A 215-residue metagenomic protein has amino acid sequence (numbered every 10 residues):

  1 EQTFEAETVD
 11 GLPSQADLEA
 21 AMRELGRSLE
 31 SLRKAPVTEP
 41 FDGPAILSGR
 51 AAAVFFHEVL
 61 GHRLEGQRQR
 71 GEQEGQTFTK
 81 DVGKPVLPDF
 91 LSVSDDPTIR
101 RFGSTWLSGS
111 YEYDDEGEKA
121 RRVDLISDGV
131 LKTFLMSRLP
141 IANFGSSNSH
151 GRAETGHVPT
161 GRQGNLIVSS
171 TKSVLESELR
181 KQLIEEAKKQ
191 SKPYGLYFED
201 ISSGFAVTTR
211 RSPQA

Functional and structural regions predicted by a protein language model:
E1-G66, L87, K132-T133: Internal alpha/beta scaffold segment
Q2, Q15, Q67-Q69, Q73-Q76 (+4 more regions): Residue-identity detector for glutamine
F4, Q76, T105-S108: Generic signal for short, ordered secondary-structure residues within or immediately flanking folded domains
E30-V37, Q67-R68, A187-K192, Y197: Residue-level signal for secondary-structure boundary elements
F41-P44, S48, L64, R70-G75 (+2 more regions): A sequence-level detector of short, solvent-exposed, charge-rich linear segments
F55-Q73, P159-S173: Short N-terminal helix-initiation segments at or just after the protein's N-terminus
E65-F90: Amphipathic alpha-helical
D81-A215: Dual-mode signal for accessory low-complexity, basic/Gly-rich regions
